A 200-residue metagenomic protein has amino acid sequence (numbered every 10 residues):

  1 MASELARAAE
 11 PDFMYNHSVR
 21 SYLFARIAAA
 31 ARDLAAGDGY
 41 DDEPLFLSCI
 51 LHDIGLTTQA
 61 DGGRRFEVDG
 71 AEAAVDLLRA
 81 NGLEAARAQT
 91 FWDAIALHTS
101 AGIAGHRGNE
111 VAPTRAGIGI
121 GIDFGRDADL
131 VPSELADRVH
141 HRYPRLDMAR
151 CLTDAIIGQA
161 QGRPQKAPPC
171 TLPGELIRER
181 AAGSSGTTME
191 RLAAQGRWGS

Functional and structural regions predicted by a protein language model:
M1-A8: Generic N-terminal amphipathic, Lys/Arg-enriched alpha-helix
S3, Y15, V19-L23, E43-P44 (+1 more regions): Short amphipathic alpha-helical segments
A9-Y15, V19, F24-D38, L83 (+1 more regions): Divalent metal-dependent phosphate-bond-processing catalytic cores, especially two-metal-ion Mg2+/Mn2+ enzymes that act
P11-V19, T58-D69, E84-A85: Active-site metal-coordination segments of metallo-dependent hydrolases
H17, D41, G82-A94: Acidic/histidine metal-binding catalytic segments
S21-F24, R65-N81: An active-site-proximal "capping" alpha-helix that borders the catalytic cofactor pocket
D41-A60, G70, W92-A101: His-Asp-centered metal-binding catalytic motifs of divalent-metal-dependent phosphohydrolases/nucleases
D61, L78-A85, G102-I103: Short helix-to-loop capping/linker segments positioned immediately adjacent to catalytic or ligand/cofactor-binding
